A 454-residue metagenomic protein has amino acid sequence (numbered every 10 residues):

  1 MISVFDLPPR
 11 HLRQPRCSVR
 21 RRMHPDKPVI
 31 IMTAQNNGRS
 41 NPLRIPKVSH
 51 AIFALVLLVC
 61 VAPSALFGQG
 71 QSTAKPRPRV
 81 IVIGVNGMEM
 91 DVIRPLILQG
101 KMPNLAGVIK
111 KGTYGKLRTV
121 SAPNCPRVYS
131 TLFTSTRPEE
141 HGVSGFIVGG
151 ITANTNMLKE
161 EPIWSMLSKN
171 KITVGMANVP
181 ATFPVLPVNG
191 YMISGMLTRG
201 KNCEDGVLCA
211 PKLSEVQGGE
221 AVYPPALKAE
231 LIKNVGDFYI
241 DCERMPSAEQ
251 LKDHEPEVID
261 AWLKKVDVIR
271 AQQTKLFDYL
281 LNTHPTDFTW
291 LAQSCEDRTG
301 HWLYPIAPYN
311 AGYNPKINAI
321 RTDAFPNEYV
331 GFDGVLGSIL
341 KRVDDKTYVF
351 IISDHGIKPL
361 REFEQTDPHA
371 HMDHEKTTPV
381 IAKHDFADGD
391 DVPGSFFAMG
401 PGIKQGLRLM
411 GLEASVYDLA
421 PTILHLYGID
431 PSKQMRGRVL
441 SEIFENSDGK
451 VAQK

Functional and structural regions predicted by a protein language model:
Q35-F53: Bacterial N-terminal signal peptides that target proteins for export
A51-S64: Bacterial N-terminal signal peptides
T73, D91-I93, L263-T289, T299 (+3 more regions): A long, amphipathic alpha-helix that forms part of the scaffold/cap immediately adjacent to metal-dependent active
I93-T131, E139-E140, T173-A177: Short, structured active-site-proximal loop/turn typified by the sulfatase FGly-forming signature C/S-X-P-X-R
A106-G107, I163-N170, G337, D345 (+3 more regions): Non-catalytic, well-ordered alpha-helical segments in soluble enzyme domains
T136-K316: His/Asp/Glu-rich, glycine-adjacent segments that coordinate divalent cations and/or stabilize oxyanion chemistry on
N154-K159, P326-V330, I381-P393, Q405-A420 (+1 more regions): A short beta-strand-to-alpha-helix junction
Y348, I352-M399, A452-Q453: Histidine-centered active-site microenvironments of extracellular/periplasmic hydrolases and transferases
